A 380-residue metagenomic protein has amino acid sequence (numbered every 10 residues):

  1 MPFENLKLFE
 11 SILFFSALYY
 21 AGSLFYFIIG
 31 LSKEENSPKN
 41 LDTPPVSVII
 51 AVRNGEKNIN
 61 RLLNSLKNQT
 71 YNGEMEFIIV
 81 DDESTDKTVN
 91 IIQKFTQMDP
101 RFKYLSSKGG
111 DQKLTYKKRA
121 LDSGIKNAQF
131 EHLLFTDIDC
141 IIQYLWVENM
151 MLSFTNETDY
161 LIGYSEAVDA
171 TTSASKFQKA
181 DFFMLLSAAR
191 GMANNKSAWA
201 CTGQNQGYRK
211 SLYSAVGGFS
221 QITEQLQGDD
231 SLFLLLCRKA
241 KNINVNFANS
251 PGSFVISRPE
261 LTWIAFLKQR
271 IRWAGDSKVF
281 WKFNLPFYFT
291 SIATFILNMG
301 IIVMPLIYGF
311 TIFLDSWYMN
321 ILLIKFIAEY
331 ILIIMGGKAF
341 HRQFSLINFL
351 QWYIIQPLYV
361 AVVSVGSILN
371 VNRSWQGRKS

Functional and structural regions predicted by a protein language model:
M1-D42, K176, I333: N-terminal membrane-anchoring/stem segments of glycan-assembly enzymes
N40, I292-V371: Membrane-embedded multi-pass helical conduit in multi-pass membrane proteins, especially envelope-biosynthetic
P44-S47, E76, L232: Cell-envelope/extracellular polymer assembly enzymes that use nucleotide-activated donors
N64-E74: Short, acidic, metal-binding catalytic loop of nucleotide-sugar glycosyltransferases
D81-I91, G109, C140: A conserved acidic beta->alpha catalytic loop
K87, I138-S153: Acidic donor-binding/catalytic loop of UDP-sugar-dependent glycosyltransferases, especially processive GT2
L133: Short aromatic/hydrophobic "clamp" motif used to bind/position activated sugar donors
F154, Y160-L186, S214, S220-L285: Catalytic donor/gating beta->alpha subdomain of glycosyltransferases that bind UDP-sugars
